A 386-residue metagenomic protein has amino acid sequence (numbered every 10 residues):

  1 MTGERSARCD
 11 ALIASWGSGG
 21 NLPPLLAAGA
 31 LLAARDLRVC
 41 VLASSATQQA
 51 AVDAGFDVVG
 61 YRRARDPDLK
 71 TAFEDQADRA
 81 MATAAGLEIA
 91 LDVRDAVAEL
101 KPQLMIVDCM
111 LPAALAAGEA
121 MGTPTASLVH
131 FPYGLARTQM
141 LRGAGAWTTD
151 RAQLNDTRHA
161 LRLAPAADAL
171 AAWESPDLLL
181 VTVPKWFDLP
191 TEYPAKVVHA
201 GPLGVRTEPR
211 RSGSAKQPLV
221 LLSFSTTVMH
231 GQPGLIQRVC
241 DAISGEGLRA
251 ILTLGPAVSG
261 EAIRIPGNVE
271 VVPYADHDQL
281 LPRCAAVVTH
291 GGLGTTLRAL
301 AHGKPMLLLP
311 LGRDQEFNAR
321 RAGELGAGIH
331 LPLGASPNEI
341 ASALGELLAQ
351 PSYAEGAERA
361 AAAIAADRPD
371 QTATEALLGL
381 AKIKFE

Functional and structural regions predicted by a protein language model:
M1-D156, E246-A301, L307-E386: Glycosyltransferase specificity loop/lid
R5-A7, D188-A286: Donor-nucleotide binding loops and adjacent catalytic segments primarily of GT-B fold Leloir glycosyltransferases
V39-V41, D108, A160-P165, L179-K185 (+4 more regions): Short amphipathic alpha-helical surface micro-motifs
A126-A195: Active-site-proximal region of nucleotide-activated glycan assembly enzymes, centered on histidine/acidic-rich loops
D168-A172, V228-Q237, R313, F317: Short flexible/disordered coil segments
K185, V198-G201, I329, A362: Flexible, active-site-adjacent loop/turn segments at secondary-structure boundaries
